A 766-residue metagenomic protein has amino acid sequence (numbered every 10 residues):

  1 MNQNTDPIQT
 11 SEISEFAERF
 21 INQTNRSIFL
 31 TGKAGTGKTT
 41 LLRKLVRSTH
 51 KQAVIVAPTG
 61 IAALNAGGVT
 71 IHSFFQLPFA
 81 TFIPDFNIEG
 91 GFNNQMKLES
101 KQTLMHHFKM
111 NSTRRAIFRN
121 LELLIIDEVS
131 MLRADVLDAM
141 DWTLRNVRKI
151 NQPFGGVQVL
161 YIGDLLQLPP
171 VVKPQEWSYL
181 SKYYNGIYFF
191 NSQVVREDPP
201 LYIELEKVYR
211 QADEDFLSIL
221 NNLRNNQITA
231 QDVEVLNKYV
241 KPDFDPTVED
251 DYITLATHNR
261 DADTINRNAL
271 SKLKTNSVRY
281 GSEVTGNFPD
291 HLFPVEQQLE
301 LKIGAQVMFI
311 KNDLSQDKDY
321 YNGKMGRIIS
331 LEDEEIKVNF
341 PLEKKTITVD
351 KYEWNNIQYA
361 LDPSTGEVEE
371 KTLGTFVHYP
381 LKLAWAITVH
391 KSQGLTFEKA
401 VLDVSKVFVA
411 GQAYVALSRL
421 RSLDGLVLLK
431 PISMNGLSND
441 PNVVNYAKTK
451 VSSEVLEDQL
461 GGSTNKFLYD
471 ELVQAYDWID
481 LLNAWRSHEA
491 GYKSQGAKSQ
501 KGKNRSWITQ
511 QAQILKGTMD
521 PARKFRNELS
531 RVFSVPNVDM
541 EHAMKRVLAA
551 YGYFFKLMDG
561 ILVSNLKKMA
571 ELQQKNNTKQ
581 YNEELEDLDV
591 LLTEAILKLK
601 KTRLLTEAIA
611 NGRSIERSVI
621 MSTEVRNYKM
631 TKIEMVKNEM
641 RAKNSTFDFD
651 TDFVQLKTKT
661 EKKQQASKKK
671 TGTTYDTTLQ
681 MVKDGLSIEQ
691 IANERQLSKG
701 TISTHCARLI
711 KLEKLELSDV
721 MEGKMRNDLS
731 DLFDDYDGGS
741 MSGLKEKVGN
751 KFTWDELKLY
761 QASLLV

Functional and structural regions predicted by a protein language model:
M1-K657: Conserved ATP-binding/catalytic motifs of P-loop helicase motor domains
K44, T264, Q680, T704 (+4 more regions): DNA-binding alpha-helical recognition surfaces that contact promoter or target DNA
S48, K568, R708, L759 (+1 more regions): Alpha-helical DNA-recognition elements
K406, R419-L426, D684, L697 (+2 more regions): Short, well-ordered loop/turn and helix-capping segments at boundaries between secondary-structure elements and domains
V654-S667, R708-L717: Short, Lys/Arg-enriched N-terminal segment that forms or immediately precedes the first helix of a structured domain
K669-L686, R726-G738: Short, amphipathic alpha-helical "recognition" segments used to contact nucleic acids or chromatin
S687, A692-A707, G739, G743-A762: Short, basic interhelical loop/turn and adjoining N-cap of the next helix at nucleic-acid- or acidic-partner-contacting
E713-S730: Short Lys/Arg-enriched helix C-cap and helix-to-coil transition segments that create basic nucleic-acid-contact patches
